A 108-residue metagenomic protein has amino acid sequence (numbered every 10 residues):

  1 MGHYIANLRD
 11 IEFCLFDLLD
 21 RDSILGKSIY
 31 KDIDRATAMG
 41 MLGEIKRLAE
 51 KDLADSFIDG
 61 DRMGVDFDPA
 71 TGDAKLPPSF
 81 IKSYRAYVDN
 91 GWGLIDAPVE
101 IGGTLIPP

Functional and structural regions predicted by a protein language model:
M1-P108: Amphipathic, small/basic residue-rich leader segments at the start of a protein or domain
